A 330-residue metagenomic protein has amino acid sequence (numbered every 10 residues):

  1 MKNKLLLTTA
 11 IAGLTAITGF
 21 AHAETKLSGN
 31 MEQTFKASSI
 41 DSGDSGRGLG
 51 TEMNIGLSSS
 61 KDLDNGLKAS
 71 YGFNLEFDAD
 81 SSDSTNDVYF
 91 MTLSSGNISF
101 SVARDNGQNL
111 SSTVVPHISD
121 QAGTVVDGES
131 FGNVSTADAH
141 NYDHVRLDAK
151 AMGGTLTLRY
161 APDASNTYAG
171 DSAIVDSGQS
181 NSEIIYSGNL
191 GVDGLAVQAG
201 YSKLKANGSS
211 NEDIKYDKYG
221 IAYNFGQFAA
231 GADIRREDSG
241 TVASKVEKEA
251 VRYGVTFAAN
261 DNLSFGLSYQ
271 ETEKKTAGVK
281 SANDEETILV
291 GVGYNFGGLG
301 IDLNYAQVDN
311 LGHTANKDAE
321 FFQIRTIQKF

Functional and structural regions predicted by a protein language model:
M1-F330: Outer-membrane beta-barrel proteins
